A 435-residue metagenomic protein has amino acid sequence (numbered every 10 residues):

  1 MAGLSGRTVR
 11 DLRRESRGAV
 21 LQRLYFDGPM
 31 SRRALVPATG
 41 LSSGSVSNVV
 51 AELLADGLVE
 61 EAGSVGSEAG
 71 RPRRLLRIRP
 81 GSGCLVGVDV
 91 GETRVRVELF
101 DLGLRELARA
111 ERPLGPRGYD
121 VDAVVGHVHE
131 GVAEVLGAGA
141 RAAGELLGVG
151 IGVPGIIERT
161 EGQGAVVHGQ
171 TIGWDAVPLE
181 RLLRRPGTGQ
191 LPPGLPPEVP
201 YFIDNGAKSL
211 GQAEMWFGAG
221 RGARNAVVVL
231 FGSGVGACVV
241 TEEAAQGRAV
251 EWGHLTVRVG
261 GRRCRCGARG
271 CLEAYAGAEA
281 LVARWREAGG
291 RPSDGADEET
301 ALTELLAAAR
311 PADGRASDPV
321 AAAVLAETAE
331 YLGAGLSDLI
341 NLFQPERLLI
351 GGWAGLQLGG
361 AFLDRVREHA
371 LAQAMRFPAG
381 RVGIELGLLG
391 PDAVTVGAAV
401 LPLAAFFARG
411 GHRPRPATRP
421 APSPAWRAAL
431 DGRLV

Functional and structural regions predicted by a protein language model:
M1-S64, E68-P72, R77-P113, R117-G137 (+5 more regions): ATP-binding/phosphotransfer module of carbohydrate and carboxylate kinases, centering on a glycine-rich
V65, P154-I157, G232-G234, A354-G355: Short glycine-rich anion-binding loops that position phosphate/pyrophosphate groups of nucleotides and phosphorylated
G81, L102-G103, T160-G162, T241-E242: Short, ordered coil/turn segments that flank beta-strands lining enzyme active or ligand-binding pockets
T93-V95, I156-E158, G236: Short, acidic Gly/Pro/Ser/Thr-rich loop/turn segments
E106, E111-N225, E251, A361-A372: Glycine-rich phosphate-binding loop and adjoining helix at the ATP-binding site of ATP-dependent phosphoryl-transfer
G206, G232, A398: Active-site glycine-centered loops adjacent to acidic/histidine catalytic or metal-binding residues that shape
K208, V235, I350: AAA+ ATPase active-site-proximal loops
A219-A276: Glycine-rich phosphate-binding loop of actin/hexokinase-like ATP-binding domains
